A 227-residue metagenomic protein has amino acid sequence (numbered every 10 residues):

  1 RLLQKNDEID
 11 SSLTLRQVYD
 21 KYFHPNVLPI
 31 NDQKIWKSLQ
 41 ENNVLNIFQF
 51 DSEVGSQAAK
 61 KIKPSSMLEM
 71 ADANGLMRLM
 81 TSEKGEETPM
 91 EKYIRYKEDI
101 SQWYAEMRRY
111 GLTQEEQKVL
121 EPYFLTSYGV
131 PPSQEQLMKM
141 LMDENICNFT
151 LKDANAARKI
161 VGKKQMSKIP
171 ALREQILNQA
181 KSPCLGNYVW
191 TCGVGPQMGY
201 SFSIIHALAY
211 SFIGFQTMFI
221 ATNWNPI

Functional and structural regions predicted by a protein language model:
R1-I227: Noncatalytic, beta-rich nucleic-acid-contacting surfaces in large DNA/RNA-processing enzymes
